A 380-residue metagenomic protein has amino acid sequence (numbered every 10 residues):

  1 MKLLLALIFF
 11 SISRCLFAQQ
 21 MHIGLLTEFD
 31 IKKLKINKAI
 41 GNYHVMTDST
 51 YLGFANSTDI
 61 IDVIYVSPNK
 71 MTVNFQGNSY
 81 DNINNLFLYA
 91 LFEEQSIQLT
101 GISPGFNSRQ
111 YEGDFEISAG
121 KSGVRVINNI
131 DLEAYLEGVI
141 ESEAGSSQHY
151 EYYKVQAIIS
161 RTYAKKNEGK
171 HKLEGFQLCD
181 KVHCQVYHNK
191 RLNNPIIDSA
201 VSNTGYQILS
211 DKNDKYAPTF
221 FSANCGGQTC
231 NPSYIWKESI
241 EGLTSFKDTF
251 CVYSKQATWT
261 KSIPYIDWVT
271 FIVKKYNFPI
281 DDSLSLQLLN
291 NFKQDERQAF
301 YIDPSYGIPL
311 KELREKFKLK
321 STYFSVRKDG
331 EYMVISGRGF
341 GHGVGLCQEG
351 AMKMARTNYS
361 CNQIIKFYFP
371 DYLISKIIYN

Functional and structural regions predicted by a protein language model:
L3-I12, L16-A18: Sec-dependent N-terminal signal peptides
L16-N380: Conserved, single-site charged/polar hotspot
